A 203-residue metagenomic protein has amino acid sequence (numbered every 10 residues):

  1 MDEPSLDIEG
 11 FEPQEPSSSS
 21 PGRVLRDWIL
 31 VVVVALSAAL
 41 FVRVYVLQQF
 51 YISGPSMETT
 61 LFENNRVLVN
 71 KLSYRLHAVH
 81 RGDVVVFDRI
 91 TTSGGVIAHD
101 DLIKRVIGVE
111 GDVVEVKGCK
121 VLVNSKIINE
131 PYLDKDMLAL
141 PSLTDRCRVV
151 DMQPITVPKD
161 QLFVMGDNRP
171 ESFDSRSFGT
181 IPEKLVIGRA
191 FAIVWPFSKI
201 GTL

Functional and structural regions predicted by a protein language model:
D2-L25, L30, F41, Y45-Y51 (+1 more regions): Soluble "head" domains of membrane/secretory-pathway proteins
V31-A35: Small-residue packing motifs within transmembrane alpha-helices
